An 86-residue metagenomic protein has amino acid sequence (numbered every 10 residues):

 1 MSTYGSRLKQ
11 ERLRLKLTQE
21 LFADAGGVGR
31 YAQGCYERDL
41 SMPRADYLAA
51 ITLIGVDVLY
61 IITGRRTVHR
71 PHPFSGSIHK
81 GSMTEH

Functional and structural regions predicted by a protein language model:
M1-R14: A short, Lys/Arg-rich alpha-helix, primarily the initiator
E11, A25, C35-Y36, G64: Residues in the recognition helix of alpha-helical DNA-binding motifs
K16-C35, A50-L53: Short alpha-helical DNA-recognition segment
A45-I62: DNA major-groove recognition helix of helix-turn-helix/homeodomain DNA-binding modules
Y60-T63, T67-H72: A short, Lys/Arg-enriched interface patch at domain edges and termini
H69-H86: Interfacial/linker helices and their anchor residues that mediate assembly or domain coupling
